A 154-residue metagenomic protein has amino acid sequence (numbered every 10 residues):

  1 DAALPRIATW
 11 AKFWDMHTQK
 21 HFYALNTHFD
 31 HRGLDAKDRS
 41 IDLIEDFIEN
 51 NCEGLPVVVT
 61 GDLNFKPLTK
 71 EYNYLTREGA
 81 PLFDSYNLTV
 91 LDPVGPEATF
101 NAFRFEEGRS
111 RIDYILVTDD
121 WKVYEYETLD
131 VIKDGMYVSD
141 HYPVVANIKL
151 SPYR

Functional and structural regions predicted by a protein language model:
D1, T27-L34: Surface-exposed cleft-lining segments at the edges of enzyme active sites
D1-H21, K122, T128: Structured beta-strand-rich core segments of catalytic domains in phosphoester-bond hydrolases
A2-P5, D35-R39: Conserved phosphate-coordination/catalytic loops
K12, D35, D46-V57, F65-R154: Metal-dependent phosphoester-hydrolase catalytic domains
A24: Conserved catalytic cores of phosphodiester-cleaving nucleases, focusing on short active-site segments
T27-F29, G61-L63, Y142: Active-site metal-binding loops of divalent metal-dependent hydrolases
R39-E45: Charged helix-capping and loop-helix junction motifs
